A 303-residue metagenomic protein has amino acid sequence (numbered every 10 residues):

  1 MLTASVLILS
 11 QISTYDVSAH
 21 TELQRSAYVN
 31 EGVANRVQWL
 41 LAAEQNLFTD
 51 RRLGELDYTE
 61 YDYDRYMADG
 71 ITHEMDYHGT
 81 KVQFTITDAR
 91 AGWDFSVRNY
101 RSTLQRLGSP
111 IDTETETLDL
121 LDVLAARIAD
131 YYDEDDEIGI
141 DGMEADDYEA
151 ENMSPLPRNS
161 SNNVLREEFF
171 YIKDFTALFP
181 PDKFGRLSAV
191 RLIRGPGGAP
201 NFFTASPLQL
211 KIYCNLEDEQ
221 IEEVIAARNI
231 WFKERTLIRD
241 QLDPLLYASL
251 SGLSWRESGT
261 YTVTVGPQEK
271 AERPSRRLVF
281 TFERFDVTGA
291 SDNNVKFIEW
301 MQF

Functional and structural regions predicted by a protein language model:
M1-F303: Compositionally biased linear targeting/interaction segments
